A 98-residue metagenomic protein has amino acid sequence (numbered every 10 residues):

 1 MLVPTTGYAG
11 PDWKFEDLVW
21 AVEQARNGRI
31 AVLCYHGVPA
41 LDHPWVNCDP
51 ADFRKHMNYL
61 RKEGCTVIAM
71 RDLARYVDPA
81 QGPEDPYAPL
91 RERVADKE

Functional and structural regions predicted by a protein language model:
M1-E98: C-terminal active-site subregion of NodB/CE4 polysaccharide deacetylases
